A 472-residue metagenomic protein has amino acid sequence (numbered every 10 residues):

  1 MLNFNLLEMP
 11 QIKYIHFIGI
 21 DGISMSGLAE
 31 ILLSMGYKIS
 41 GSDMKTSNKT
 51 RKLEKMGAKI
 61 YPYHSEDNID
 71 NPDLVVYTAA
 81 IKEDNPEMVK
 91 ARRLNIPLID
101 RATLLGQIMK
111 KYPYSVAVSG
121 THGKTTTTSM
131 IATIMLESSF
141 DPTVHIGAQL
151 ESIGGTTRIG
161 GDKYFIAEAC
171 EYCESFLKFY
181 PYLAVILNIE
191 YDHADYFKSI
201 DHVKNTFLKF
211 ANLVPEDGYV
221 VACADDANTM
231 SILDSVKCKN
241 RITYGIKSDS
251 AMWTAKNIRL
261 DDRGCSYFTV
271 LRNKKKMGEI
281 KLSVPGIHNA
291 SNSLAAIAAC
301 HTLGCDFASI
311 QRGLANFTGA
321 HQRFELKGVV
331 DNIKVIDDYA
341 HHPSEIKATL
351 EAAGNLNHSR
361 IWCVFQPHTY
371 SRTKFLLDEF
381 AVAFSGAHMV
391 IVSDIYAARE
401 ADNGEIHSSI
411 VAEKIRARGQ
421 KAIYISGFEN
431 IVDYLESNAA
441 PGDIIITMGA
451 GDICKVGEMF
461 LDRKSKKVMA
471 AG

Functional and structural regions predicted by a protein language model:
M1-D100, L104, A227, K256 (+3 more regions): N-terminal leader/targeting and accessory segments in enzymes
L6-E8, I31-Y37, E54, D67-N68 (+5 more regions): Phosphate-binding loop of NTP-binding sites
L6-H16, S24, L28-M35, Y112 (+3 more regions): Nucleotide phosphate-binding/pyrophosphate-handling subdomain across enzymes that bind or process nucleotide phosphates
Y37-M44, V220-A224, C363-Q366, H388-A397: Short internal beta-strands
S42-D43, Y61-H64, A102-G106, H145-A148 (+4 more regions): Beta-strand->loop->alpha-helix junctions that form or flank phosphate-binding loops in nucleotide-handling enzymes
V89-P97, H202, L213-G218, A348-N357 (+1 more regions): P-loop/Walker A phosphate-binding loop and immediately adjacent motor/lid segment at beta-alpha junctions
G264, A381-P441: C-terminal helical cap/extension that packs against the catalytic core of soluble nucleotide-cofactor enzymes
